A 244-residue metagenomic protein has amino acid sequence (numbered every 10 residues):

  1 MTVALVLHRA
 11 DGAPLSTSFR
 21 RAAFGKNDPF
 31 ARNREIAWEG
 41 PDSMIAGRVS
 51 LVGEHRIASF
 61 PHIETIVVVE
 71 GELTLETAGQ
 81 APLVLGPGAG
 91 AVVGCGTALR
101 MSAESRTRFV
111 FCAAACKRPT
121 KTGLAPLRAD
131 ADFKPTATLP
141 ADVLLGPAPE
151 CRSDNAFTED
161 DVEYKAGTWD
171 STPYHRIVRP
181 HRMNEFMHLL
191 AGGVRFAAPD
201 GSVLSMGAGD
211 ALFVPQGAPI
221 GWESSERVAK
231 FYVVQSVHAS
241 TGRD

Functional and structural regions predicted by a protein language model:
M1-A91: Ordered, small/hydrophobic-rich secondary-structure cores
P29-E35, G40-F60, R152-R182, P215-Q216: Conserved short histidine dyad/triad with adjacent acidic residue
A46-R48, T65, G90-V92, A166-T168 (+2 more regions): Conserved hydrophobic/aromatic beta-strand scaffold that supports enzyme active sites
F60-T74, P180-F196: Short, conserved beta-strand element in jelly-roll/cupin
G79-G96, D200-G217: Short acidic-glycine-tyrosine-enriched beta hairpin
C95-T120, Q216-S240: Ligand-binding loop in jelly-roll beta-barrel domains
M101-D160: Surface-exposed beta-loop interaction hotspot
I177, G193-S205: A conserved acidic, glycine/proline-rich C-terminal tail/linker
